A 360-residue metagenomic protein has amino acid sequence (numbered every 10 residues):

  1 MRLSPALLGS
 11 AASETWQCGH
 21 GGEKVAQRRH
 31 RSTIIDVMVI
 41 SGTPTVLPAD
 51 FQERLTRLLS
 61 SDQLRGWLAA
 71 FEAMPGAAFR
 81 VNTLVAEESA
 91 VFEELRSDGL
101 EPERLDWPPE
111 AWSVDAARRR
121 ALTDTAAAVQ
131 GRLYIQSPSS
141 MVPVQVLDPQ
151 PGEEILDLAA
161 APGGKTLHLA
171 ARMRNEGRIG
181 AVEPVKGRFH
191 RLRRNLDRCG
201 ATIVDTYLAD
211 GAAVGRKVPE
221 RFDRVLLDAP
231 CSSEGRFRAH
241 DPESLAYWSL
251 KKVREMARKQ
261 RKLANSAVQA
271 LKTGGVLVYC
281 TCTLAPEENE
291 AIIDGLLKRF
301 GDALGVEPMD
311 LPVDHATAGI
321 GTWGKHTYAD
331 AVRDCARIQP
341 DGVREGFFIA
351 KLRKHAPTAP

Functional and structural regions predicted by a protein language model:
G9-S10, E14, C18, V25-P360: S-adenosylmethionine
